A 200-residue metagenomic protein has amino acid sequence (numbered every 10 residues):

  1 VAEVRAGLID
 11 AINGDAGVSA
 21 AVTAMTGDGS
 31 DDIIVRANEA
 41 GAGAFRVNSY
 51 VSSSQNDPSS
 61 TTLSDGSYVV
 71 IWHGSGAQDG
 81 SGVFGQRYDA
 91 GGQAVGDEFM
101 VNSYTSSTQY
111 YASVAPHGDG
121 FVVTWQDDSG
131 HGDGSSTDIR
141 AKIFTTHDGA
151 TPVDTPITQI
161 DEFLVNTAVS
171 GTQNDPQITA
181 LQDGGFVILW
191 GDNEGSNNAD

Functional and structural regions predicted by a protein language model:
V1-A44: Extended, beta-strand-rich, solvent-exposed assembly scaffolds of outer structural proteins
F45-D200: Extracellular, repeat-based ectodomains that mediate carbohydrate processing or recognition
